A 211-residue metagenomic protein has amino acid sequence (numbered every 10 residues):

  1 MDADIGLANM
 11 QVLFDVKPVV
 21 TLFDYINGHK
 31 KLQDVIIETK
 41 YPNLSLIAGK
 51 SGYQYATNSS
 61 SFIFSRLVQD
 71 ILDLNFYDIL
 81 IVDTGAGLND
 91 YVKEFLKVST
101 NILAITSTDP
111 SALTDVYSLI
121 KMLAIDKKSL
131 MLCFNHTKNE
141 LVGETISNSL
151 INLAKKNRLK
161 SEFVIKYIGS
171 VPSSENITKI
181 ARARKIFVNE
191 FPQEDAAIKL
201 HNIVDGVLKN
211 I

Functional and structural regions predicted by a protein language model:
A3-D78, A181-A183: P-loop/Walker-type NTP enzyme "switch/lid" segment
I5-L7, S51-Q54, G87, D109-S111 (+2 more regions): Conserved nucleotide-binding/hydrolysis micro-motifs of P-loop NTPases
D15-V20, M122-L123, S147-I151, F187-V188: Short, hinge-like loop/turn segments at secondary-structure boundaries
V19, Q33, F64-S65, P110-L113 (+4 more regions): Amphipathic alpha-helical transducer elements in NTP-driven molecular machines
I81: Walker B beta-strand of ABC/ABC-like P-loop ATPase nucleotide-binding domains, specifically the conserved hydrophobic
T84-G169: Conserved catalytic-core segment of NTP-binding enzymes
R158-V188, L200: Beta-strand-loop-alpha "switch" segments that mediate conformational coupling across diverse proteins
R182-I211: NTP-binding/hydrolysis catalytic cores, primarily Walker-type P-loop NTPases
